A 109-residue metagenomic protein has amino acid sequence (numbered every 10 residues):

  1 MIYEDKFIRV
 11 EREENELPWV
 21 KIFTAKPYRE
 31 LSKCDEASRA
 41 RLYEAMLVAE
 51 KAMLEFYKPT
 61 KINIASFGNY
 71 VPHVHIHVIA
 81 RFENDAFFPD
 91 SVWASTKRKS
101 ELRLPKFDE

Functional and structural regions predicted by a protein language model:
M1-E109: HIT superfamily nucleotide-processing domains
